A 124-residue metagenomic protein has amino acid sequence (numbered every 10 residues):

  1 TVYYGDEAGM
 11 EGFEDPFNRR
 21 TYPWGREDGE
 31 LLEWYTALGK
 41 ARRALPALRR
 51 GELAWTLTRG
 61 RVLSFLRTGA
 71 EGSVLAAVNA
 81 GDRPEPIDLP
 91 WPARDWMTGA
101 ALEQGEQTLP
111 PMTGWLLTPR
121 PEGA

Functional and structural regions predicted by a protein language model:
T1-A124: Carbohydrate-interacting/catalytic domains
